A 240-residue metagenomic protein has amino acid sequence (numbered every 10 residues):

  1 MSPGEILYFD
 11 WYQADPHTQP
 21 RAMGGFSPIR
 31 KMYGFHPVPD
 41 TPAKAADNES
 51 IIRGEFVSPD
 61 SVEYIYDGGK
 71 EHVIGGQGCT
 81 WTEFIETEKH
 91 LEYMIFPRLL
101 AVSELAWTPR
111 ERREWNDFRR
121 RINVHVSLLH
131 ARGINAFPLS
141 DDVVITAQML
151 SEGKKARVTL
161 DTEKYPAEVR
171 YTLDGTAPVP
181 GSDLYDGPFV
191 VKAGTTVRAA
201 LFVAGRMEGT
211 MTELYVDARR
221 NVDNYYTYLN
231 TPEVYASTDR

Functional and structural regions predicted by a protein language model:
M1-R157: Flexible, acidic glycine-rich loops studded with aromatic residues
R113-R240: Short, compositionally stereotyped local motifs that mark structural "simplifiers"
